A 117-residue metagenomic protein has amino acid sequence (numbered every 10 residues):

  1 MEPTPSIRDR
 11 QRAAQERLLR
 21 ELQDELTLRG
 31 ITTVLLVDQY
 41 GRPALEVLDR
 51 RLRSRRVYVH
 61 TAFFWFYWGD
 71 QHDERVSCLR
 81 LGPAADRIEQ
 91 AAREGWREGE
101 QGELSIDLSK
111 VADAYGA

Functional and structural regions predicted by a protein language model:
M1-A44, L108-A117: Negatively charged, low-complexity tracts enriched in Asp/Glu with abundant Ser/Thr
T4, V59-F66, I106, K110: A generic structural signal for ordered alpha-helices
A13, Y58-V59, Q90: Sequence-pattern detector for short linear motifs and compositional/periodic biases rather than a specific fold
G41-L45, F63-F66: Hydrophobic residues embedded in beta-strands of well-ordered beta-sheets
V47-R50: Gly/Gly-Pro- and Ser/Thr-rich, intrinsically disordered tail segments characteristic of DNA damage-repair and tolerance
L52-L79: Intrinsically disordered, low-complexity regulatory segments enriched in Ser/Thr/Pro and charged residues
E74-A117: Intrinsically disordered, low-complexity regulatory regions enriched in serine/threonine/proline and acidic residues
